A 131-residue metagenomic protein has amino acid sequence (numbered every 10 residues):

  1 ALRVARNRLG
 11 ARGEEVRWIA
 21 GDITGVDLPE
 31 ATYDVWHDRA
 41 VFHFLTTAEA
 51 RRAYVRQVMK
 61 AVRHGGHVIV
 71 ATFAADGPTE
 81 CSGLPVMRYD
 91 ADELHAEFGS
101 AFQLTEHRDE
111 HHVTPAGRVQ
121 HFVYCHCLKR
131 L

Functional and structural regions predicted by a protein language model:
A1-A31, A48-L131: Class I (Rossmann-like) S-adenosyl-L-methionine-dependent methyltransferase catalytic domain, capturing the SAM-binding
D34: Conserved acidic residues
H37: A conserved beta-strand element that flanks and buttresses the S-adenosyl-L-methionine
A40-F44: Short catalytic micro-motifs in class I SAM-dependent methyltransferases
